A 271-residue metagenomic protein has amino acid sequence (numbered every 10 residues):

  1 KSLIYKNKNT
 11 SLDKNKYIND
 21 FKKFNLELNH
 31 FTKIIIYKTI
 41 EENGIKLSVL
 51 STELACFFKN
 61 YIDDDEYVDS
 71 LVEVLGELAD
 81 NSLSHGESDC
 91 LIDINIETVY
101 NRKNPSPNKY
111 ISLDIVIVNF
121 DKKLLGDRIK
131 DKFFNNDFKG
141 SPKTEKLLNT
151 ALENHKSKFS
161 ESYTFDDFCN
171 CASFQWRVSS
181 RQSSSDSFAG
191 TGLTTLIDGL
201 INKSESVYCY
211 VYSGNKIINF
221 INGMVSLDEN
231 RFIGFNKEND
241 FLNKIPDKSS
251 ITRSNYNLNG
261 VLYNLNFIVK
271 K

Functional and structural regions predicted by a protein language model:
K1-D64, K156, N266-K271: C-terminal effector/catalytic modules and regulatory tails appended to multi-domain proteins
E42, K59-S70, E161, S184-F188 (+1 more regions): Conserved aromatic-histidine-acidic binding/catalytic patches
K46, D63-V74, F165, C169 (+2 more regions): Short amphipathic alpha-helical segments
C56, N60, S84, S179: Conserved helix-loop functional segments at active or binding sites
D65-K103, L193-N202: Conserved ATP-binding N-box helix of the HATPase_c
G76-E77, L113-N119, Y210-Y212, Y263-N264: Extended hydrophobic secondary-structure segments that form protein cores and membrane-embedded regions
S82-N135, E153-N154, P246-T252: ATP-lid-like helix-loop hinge signature
G126-K271: Flexible, glycine-/charge-rich segments associated with ATP-binding catalytic modules
